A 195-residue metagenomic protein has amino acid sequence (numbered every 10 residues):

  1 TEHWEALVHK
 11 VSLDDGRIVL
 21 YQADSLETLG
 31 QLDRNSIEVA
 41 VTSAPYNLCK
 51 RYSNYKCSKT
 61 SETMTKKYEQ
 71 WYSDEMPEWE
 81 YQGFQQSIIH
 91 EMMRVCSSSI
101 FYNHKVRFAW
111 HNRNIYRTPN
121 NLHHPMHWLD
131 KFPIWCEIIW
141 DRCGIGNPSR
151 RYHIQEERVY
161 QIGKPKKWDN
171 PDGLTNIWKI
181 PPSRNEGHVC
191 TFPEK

Functional and structural regions predicted by a protein language model:
T1-K195: Core catalytic lobe of class I
